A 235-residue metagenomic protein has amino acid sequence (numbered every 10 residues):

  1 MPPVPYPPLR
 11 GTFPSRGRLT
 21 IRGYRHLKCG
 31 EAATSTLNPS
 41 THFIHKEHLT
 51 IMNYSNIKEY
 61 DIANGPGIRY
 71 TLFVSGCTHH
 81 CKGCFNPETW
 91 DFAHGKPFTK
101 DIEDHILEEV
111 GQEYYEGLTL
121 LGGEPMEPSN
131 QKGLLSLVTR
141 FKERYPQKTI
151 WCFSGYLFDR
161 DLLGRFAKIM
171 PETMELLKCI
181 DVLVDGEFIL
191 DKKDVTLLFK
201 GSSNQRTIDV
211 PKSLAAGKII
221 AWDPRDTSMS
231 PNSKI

Functional and structural regions predicted by a protein language model:
Y6, Y24-H26, N38, H42-H48: Intrinsic-disorder-associated, low-complexity terminal segments enriched in Asp/Asn/His/Tyr and depleted of Lys/Arg
H45-F73, N86-F92, I219-I220, P224-D226 (+1 more regions): N-terminal [4Fe-4S]-dependent radical SAM core
I51-Y54, I68, N86-F166, P171 (+1 more regions): Conserved Radical SAM active-site core
F73-H80: Short pre-active-site segment immediately N-terminal to redox-active cysteine/selenocysteine motifs in thiol-based
L137-K142, K193-I235: P-loop/Walker A phosphate-binding loop and immediately adjacent motor/lid segment at beta-alpha junctions
L183: Conserved, mostly hydrophobic/aromatic
